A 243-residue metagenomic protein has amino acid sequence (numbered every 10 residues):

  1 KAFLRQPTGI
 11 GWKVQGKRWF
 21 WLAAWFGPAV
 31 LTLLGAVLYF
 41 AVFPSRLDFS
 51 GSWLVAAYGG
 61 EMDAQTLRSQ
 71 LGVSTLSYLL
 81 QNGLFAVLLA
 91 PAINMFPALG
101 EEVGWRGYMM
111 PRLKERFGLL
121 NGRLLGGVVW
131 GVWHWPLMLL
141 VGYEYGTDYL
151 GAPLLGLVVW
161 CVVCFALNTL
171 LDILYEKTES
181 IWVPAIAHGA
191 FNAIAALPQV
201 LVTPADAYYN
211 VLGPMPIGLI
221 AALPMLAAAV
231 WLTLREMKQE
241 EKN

Functional and structural regions predicted by a protein language model:
K1-G27, L38-E61, P97, R112 (+1 more regions): Membrane-helix interface linkers and caps
W25-A29, V87, P91, M95 (+6 more regions): Residue-level signature of the transmembrane alpha-helical core of multi-pass small-molecule transporters
A36-D48, E101-E102, R123-Y143: Transmembrane alpha-helix/helix-exit interface in multi-pass inner-membrane proteins
M62-Q70, M138-A152: Membrane-interface interhelical connector segments
A64-N94, L157-L167, P214-L223: Hydrophobic alpha-helical transmembrane segments
L99-V132, D172-S180: Membrane-interface helix/loop boundary segments of multi-pass membrane proteins
V129-V141, P184-T203: Kinked, hydrophobic transmembrane alpha-helices enriched for aromatic residues and small/kink-inducing positions
T147-G156, G189-N243: C-terminal membrane module of polytopic membrane proteins
